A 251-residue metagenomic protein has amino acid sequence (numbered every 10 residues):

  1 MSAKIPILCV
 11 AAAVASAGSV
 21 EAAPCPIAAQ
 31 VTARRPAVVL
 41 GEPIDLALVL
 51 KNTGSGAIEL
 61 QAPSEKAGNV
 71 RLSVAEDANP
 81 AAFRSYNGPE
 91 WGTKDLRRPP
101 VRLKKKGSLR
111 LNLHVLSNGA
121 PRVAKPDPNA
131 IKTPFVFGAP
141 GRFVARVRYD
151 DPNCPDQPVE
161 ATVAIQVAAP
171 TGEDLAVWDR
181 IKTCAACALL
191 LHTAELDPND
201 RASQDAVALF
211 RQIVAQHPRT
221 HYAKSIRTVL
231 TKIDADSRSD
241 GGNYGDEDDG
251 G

Functional and structural regions predicted by a protein language model:
A22-V39: Low-complexity, acidic Ser/Thr/Pro/Gly-rich terminal tails and inter-domain linkers that flank the onset of structured
E42-L46: Structural beta-strand segments of beta-rich domains
L50-G54: Asparagine-centered strand-capping/turn motif at beta-strand->loop junctions
E59-L109: The feature marks short-to-medium sequence segments in extracytoplasmic or secretory-pathway proteins
V101-V115, A124-P126, P158-I165: Short Pro-Gly-centered flexible turn/kink motifs
N112-C154: Internal, hydrophobic beta-strand segments that form the core of beta-sheet-rich folds
C154-T183: Short beta-strand elements
D200, V214-S225: Short solvent-exposed coil/turn linkers within tandem alpha-helical repeat scaffolds
